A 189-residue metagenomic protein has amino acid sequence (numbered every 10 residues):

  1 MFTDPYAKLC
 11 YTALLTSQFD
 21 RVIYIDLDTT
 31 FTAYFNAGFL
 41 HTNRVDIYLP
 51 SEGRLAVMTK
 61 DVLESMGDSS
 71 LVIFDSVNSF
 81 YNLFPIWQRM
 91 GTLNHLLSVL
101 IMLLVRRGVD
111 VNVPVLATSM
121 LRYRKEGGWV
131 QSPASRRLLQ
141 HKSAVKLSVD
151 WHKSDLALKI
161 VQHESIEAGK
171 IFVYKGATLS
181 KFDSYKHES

Functional and structural regions predicted by a protein language model:
M1-S65: Conserved P-loop
I25-D26, I47-P50, D75, L116-M120 (+1 more regions): Conserved beta-strand segments of the P-loop GTPase G domain that flank and frequently precede/overlap
D28-T32, S51-L55, N78-S79, L121-K125 (+2 more regions): Conserved nucleotide-binding/hydrolysis micro-motifs of P-loop NTPases
T42-V45, E64-D68, L93, S165-A168 (+1 more regions): Short, low-complexity, polar/charged sequence segments that are solvent-exposed and flexible
D61-H141: P-loop NTPase motor core
V109-S189: Phosphate-binding/switch region of NTP-binding enzymes
